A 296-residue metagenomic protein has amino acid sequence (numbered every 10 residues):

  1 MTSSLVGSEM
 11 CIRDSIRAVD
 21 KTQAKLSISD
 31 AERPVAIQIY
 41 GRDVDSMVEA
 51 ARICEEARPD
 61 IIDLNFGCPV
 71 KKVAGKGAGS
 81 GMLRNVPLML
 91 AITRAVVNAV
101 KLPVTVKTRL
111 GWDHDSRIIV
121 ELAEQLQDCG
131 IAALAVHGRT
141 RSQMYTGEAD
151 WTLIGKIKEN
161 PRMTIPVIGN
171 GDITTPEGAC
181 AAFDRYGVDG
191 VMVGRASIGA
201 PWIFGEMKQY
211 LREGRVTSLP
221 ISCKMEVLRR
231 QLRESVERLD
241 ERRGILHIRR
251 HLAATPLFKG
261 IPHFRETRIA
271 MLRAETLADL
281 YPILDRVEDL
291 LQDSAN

Functional and structural regions predicted by a protein language model:
M1-G7, I12: Single conserved hydrophobic/aromatic residue that forms the stacking wall/gate of nucleotide- or nucleobase-binding
S8, V35-I39, I62, V104-T108 (+3 more regions): Hydrophobic faces of well-ordered beta-strands that scaffold small-molecule active sites in alpha/beta enzyme cores
S8-E9, I61-P69, Q127-G138, V193-A196: Non-cysteine beta-strand/loop elements that form the S-adenosyl-L-methionine
R13-I16, V44, G67-S80, V136-Q143: Conserved radical SAM core fold
A36-P59, G81-L88, R117: Glycine-rich anion/phosphate-binding loops
D45-S46, T108-E121: Active-site glycine- and acidic-residue-rich loops that bind and position anionic ligands or nucleotide-like cofactors
K71-L88, S142-W151, R212-R215: Glycine-rich tight-turn/loop motif centered on a GG-T
A91, A99-K101, D115-A133, Y145 (+3 more regions): Alpha/beta catalytic cores of nucleotide-metabolism and tRNA/nucleoside-modifying enzymes
